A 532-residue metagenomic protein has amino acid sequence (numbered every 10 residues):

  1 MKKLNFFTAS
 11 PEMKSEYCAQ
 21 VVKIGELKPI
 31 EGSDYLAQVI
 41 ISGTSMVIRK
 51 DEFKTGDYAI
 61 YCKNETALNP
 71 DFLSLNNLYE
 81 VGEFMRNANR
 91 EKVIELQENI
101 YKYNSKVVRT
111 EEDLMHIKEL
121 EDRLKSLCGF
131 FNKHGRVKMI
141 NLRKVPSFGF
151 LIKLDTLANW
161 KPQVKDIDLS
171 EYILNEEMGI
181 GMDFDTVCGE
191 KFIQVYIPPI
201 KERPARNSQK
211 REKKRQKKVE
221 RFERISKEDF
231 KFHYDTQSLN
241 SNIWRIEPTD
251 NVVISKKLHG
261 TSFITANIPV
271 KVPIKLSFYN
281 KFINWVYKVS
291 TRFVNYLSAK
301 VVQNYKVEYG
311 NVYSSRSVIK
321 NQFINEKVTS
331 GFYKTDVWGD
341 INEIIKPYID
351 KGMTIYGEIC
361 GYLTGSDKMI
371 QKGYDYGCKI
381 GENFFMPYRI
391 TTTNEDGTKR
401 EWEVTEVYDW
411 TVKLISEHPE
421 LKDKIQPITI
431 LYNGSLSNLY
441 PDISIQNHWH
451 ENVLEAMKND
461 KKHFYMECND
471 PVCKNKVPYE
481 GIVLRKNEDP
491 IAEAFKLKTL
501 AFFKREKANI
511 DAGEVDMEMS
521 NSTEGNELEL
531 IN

Functional and structural regions predicted by a protein language model:
K2-N532: Core nucleotide-handling region used for phosphoryl-transfer chemistry
